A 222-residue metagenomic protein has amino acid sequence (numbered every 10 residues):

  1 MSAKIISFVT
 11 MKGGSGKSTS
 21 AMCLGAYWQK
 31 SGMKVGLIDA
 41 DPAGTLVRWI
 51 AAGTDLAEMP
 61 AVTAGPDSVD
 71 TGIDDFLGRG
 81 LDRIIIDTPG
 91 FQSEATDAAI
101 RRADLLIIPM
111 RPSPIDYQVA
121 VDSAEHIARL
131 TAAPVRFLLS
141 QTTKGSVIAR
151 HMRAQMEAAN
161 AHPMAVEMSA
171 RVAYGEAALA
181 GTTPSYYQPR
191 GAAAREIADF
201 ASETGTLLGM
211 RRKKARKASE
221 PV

Functional and structural regions predicted by a protein language model:
S2-S15, M22, A26-D97, R129 (+2 more regions): P-loop/Walker-type NTP enzyme "switch/lid" segment
L37, I86, I108, F137-L139: Structural beta-sheet core signal
Q92-P114: Inter-motif core of Ras-like GTPase G domains
Q118-A133, S140: Conserved C-terminal guanine-recognition region of P-loop GTPase G domains, centered on the G4
T143, A154-T183: Beta-strand-loop-alpha "switch" segments that mediate conformational coupling across diverse proteins
E157-A159, A192, T206-V222: C-terminal accessory "lid"/substrate-recognition subdomains
G175-A198: Inter-lobe coupling/hinge region of RecA-like P-loop helicase motors
